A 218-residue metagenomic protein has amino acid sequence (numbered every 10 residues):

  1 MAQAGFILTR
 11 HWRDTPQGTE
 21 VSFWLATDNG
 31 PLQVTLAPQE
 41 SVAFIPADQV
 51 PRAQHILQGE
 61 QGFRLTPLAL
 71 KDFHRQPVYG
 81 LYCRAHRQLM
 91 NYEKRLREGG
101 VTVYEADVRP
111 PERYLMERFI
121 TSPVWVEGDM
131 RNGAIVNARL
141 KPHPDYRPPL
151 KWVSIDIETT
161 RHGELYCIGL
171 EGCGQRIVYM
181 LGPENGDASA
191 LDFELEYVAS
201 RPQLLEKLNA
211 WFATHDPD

Functional and structural regions predicted by a protein language model:
M1-D218: The two-metal-ion catalytic cores of nucleic-acid processing enzymes
